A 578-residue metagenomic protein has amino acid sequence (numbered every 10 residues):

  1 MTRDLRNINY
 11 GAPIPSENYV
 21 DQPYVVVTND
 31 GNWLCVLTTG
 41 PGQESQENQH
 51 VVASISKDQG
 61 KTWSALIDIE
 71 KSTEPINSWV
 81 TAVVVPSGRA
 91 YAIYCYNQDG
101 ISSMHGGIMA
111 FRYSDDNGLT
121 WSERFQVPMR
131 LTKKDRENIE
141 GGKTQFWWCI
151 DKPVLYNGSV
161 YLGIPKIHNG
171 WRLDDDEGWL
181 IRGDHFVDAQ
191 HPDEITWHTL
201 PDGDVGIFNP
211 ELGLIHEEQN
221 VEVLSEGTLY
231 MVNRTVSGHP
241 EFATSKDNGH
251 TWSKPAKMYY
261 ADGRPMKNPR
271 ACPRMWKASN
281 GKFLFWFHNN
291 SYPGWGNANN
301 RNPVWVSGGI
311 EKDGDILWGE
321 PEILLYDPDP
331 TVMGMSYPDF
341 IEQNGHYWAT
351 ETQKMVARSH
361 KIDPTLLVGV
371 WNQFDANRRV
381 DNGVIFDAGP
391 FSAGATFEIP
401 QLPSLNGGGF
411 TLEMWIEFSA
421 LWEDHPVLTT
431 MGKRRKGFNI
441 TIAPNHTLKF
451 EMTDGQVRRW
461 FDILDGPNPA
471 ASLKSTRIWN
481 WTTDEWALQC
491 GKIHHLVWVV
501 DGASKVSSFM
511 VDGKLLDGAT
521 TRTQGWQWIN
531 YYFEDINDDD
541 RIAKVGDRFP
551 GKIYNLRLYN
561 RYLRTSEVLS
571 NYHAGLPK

Functional and structural regions predicted by a protein language model:
M1-D21, V26-P75, V84-F146, V154-E218 (+3 more regions): Beta-rich carbohydrate-recognition and catalytic domains
T28, V83-V85, L224, A278 (+4 more regions): Short beta-strand micro-motifs enriched in acidic
N32, R89, S159, T228 (+6 more regions): Structural motif
S78-T81, P269-P273, S336: Repeated scaffold domains used in trafficking and secretory/extracellular systems, primarily beta-propellers
E218-N220, Y230-M231, C272-P273, P293-G294 (+5 more regions): Generic recognition of flexible, low-complexity loop/linker segments
N377-K578: Extracellular glycan-associated modules
